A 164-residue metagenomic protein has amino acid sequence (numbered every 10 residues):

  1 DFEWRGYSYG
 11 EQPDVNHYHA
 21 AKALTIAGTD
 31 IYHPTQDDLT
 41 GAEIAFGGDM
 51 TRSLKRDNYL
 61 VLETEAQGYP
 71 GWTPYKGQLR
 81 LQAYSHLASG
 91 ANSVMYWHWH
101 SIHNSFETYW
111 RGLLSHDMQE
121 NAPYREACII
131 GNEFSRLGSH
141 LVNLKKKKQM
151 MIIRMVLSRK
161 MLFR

Functional and structural regions predicted by a protein language model:
F2-Y7, M155-L157: Short, internal active-site loops enriched in acidic
R5-A20: Distinct, well-ordered alpha-helical segments
A21-R164: Carbohydrate-binding surfaces of carbohydrate-active enzymes
